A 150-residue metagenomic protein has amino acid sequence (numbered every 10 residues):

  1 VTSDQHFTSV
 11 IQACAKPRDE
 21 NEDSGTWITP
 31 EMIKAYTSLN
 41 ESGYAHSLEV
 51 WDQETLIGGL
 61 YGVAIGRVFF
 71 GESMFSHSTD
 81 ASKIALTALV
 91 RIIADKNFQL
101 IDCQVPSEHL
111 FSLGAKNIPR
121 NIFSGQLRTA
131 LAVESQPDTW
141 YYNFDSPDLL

Functional and structural regions predicted by a protein language model:
V1-L150: N-acyltransferase acceptor-side catalytic subdomain
